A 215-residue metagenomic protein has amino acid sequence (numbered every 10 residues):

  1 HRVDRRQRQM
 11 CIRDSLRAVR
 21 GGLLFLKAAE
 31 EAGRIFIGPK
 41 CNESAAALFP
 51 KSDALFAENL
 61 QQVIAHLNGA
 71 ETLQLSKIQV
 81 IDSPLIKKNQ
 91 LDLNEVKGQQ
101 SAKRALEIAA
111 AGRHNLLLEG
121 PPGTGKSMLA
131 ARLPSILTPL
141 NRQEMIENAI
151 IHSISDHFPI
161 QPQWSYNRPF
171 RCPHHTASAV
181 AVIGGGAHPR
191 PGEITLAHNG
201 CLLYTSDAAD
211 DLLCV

Functional and structural regions predicted by a protein language model:
H1, H114-N115, H174, H198: Histidine-centered active-site/metal-ligand motif
H1-I12, Y204-V215: Single conserved hydrophobic/aromatic residue that forms the stacking wall/gate of nucleotide- or nucleobase-binding
R5-Q9, R13-L117, P121-M128: Peripheral, non-AAA+ core regions of ATP-driven protein-machinery
I12, I64, P134, I146-I150 (+1 more regions): Conserved protein kinase catalytic domain
L24-A28, L129-L133, N148, A181 (+1 more regions): Alpha-helical scaffold elements adjacent to nucleotide-binding pockets in ATP/GTP-utilizing enzyme cores
T72-I108, E144-I194: P-loop NTPase nucleotide-binding/switch module
E119-S155: Walker A/P-loop
P191-S206: Conserved AAA+/SF3 P-loop NTPase catalytic/coupling segment centered on the Walker-B
